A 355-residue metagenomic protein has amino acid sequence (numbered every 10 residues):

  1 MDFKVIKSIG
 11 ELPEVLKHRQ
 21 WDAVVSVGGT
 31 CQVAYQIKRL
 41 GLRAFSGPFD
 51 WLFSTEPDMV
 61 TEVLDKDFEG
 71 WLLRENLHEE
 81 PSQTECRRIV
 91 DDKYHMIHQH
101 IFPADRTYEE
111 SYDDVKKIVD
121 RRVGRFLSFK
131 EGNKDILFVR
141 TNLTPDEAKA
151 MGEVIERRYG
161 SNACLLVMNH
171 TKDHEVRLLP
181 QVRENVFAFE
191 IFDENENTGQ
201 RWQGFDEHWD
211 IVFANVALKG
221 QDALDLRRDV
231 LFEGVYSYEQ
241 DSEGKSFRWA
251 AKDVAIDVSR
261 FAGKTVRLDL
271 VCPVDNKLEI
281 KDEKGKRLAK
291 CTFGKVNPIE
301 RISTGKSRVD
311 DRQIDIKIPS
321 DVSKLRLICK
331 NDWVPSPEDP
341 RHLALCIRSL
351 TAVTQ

Functional and structural regions predicted by a protein language model:
D2-R227, W333: Extracellular glycan-modifying ectodomains
C31, L137, L268-L270, L350: Generic structural signal for small/hydrophobic residues in well-ordered secondary structure, especially within
Q99, L224-T265, C291, P298-K306 (+1 more regions): Glycan-recognition and processing domains
V139-R140, V258-L278: A short beta-strand element within beta-rich, extracytoplasmic domains of secreted/secretory-pathway proteins
G152, N276-K295: Short, surface-exposed beta-strand/strand-loop-strand elements in extracellular ectodomains
V266-L270, I314, L325, R348: Hydrophobic residues positioned within well-ordered beta-strands of beta-sheet architectures
L288-D321: Extracellular carbohydrate recognition and processing domains and analogous Trp-centered ligand-binding platforms
K317-N331: Noncatalytic modules at the cell exterior or secretory-pathway interfaces, chiefly beta-strand-rich lectin/adhesion
